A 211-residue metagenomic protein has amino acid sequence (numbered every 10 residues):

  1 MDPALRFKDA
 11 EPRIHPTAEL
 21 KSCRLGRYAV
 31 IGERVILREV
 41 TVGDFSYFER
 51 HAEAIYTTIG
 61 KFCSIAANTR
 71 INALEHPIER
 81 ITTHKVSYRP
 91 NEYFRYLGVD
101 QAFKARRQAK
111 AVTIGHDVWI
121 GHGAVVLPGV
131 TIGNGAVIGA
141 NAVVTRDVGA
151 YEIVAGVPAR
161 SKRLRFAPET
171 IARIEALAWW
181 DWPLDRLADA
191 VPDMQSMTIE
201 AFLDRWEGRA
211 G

Functional and structural regions predicted by a protein language model:
D2-L25, V30-P128, V157: Flexible, glycine/small-residue-enriched loop-and-beta-strand segment within the central core of proteins
E75-P77, V148, L164-F166: Conserved catalytic-core motifs of eukaryotic protein kinase domains, centered on the activation segment
G133, V137-G139, V143: A generic "structured core" feature
A150, A155-P158: Acidic, glycine-centered active-site loop in nucleotide-sugar glycosyltransferases
V157-I171: Short, charge-rich, low-complexity interaction segments located in flexible loops at or near secondary-structure
L177-P183: C-terminal boundary and immediately downstream tail of ABC-type ATPase nucleotide-binding domains
M194-G211: C-terminal amphipathic helix plus adjacent low-complexity, charged tail appended to glycosyltransferase catalytic
